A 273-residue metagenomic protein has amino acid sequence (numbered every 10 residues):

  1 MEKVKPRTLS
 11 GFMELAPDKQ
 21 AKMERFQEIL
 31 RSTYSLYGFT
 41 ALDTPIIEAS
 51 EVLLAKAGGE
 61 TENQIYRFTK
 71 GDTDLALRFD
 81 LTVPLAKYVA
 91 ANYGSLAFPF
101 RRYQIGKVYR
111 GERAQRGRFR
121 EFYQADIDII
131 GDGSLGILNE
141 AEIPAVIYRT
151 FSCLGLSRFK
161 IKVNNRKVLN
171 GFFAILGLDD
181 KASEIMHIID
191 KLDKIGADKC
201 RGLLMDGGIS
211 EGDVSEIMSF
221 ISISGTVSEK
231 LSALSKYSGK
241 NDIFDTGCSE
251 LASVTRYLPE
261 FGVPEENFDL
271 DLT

Functional and structural regions predicted by a protein language model:
M1-K19, T69: Auxiliary tRNA-acceptor-end handling modules of aminoacyl-tRNA synthetases
L9, E62-I65, A197, S228-K236: Short acidic (Asp/Glu) and glycine-rich catalytic loops that position anionic groups and cofactors
K19-Y37, E48-E51, D72, T82-S95 (+3 more regions): Positively charged, Gly/Ser-enriched RNA/tRNA-binding surfaces
L42-L75: Polyanion/phosphate-binding surface patch
D43, R67, A76, Q104 (+2 more regions): Structured core elements
N63-D72, G177-M205: Acidic, His- and aromatic-enriched active-site or binding-groove loops in soluble protein domains that engage sugars
I161-G177: Glycine-rich, mobile lid/loop segments that gate access to catalytic sites or pores
